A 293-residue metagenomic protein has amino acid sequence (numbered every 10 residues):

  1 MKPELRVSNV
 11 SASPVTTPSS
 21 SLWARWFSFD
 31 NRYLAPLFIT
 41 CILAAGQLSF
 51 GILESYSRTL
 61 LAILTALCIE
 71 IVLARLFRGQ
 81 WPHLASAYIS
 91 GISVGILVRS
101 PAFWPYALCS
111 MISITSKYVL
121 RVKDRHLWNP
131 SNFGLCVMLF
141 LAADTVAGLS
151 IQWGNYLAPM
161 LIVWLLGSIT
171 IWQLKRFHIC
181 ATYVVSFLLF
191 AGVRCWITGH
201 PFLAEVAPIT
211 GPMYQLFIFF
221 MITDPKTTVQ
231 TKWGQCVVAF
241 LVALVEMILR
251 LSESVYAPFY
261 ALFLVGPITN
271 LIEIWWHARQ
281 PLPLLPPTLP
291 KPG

Functional and structural regions predicted by a protein language model:
K2-A74: N-terminal signal-anchor module of multipass membrane proteins
P14, P18-T40, F190-G293: C-terminal transmembrane helix-loop-helix hairpin of multi-pass membrane proteins
S21, C68-G79, I112-H126, L165-K175 (+1 more regions): C-terminal ends of transmembrane helices
G51-T65, L97-C109, A147-L161, F202-Y214: Structural signature of hydrophobic alpha-helical transmembrane segments
I52-L53, F77-R78, R99-F103, R121-H126 (+5 more regions): Membrane-interface helix caps and helix-loop-helix hairpins in membrane proteins
L61-E70, S86-V94, P105, C109 (+13 more regions): Alpha-helical transmembrane segments in multi-pass membrane proteins
G79-W153: Membrane-interface helix-loop-helix junctions at boundaries between adjacent transmembrane segments
A142-V193, H200: Internal active-site segments that recognize and position negatively charged phosphoryl groups and nucleotide moieties
